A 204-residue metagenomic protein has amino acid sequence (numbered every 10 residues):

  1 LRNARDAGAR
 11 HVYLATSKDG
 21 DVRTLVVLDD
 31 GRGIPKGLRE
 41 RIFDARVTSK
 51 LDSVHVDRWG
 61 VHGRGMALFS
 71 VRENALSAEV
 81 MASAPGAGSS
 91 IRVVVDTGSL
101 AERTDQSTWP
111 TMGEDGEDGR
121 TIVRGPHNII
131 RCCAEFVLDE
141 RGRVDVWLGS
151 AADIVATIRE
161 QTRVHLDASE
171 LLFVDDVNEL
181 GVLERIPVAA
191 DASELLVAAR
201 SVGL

Functional and structural regions predicted by a protein language model:
L1-D19, A67-R72: Conserved ATP-binding N-box helix of the HATPase_c
A9, G20-V22, G86-G88: A general secondary-structure signal for short beta-strands and their flanking turns/coil in non-transmembrane regions
L14, T24-V26: Hydrophobic/aromatic residues in the conserved F-box-adjacent beta-strands of the Bergerat ATP-binding
K18, V95-S99: Non-catalytic surface loops within mature trypsin-like serine protease
D29: Acidic ATP/Mg2+-coordinating residue in the GHKL
I34-V95: Flexible ATP-lid and adjacent glycine-rich G1/G2 motifs of the Bergerat
L100-L204: N-terminal assembly/transducer modules of large multi-domain enzymes, emphasizing dimerization/partner-binding
